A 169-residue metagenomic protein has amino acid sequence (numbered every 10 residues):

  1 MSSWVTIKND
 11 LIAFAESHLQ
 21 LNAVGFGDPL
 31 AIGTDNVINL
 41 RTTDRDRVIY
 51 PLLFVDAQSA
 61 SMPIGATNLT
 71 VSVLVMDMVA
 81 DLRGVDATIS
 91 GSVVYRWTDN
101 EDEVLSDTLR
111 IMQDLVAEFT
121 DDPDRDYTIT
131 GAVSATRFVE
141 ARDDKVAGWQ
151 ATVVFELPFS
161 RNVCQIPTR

Functional and structural regions predicted by a protein language model:
M1-A66, I166-R169: Small/polar-rich, solvent-exposed N-terminal microdomains that initiate assembly or binding
M1-S2, V71, D99, V133: Intrinsically disordered, low-complexity segments enriched in Ser/Pro/Gly/Ala and basic residues
L11, A15, V55, V73 (+2 more regions): Hydrophobic beta-strand residues in large extracellular and virion-surface proteins
H18, A23, G27, R45-R47 (+1 more regions): Acidic-leaning, charged glycine-interspersed low-complexity segments
D28-L30, N36, A87, V94 (+2 more regions): Polar low-complexity intrinsically disordered regions enriched in Ser/Thr and small residues
G65-L82, G91-V93, D144-F159: Oligomerization/assembly interface segments of phage tail-like spikes and tubes
D81-V104: A solvent-exposed, charged loop/short amphipathic helix patch at secondary-structure junctions
R83-A87, N162-R169: Short, charged, solvent-exposed linker or helix-capping segments at domain edges/interfaces that act as flexible hinges
